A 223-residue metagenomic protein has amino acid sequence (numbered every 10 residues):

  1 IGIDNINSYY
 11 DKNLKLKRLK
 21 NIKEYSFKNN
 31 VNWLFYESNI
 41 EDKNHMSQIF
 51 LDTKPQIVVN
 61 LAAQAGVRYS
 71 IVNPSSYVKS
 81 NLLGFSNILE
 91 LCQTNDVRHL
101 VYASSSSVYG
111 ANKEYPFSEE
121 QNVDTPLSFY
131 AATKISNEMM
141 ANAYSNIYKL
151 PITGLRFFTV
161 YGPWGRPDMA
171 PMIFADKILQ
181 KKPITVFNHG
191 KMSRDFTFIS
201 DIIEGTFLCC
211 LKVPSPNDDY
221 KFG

Functional and structural regions predicted by a protein language model:
I1-V160, S200-K212: N-terminal Rossmann-like NAD(P)+-binding domain of SDR-like oxidoreductases, especially those catalyzing
D11-L14, R166, A170: Short acidic-hydrophobic sequence patches enriched in Asp/Glu that either
D96-L100, K149-P151, P183, H189 (+1 more regions): Active-site loop of short-chain dehydrogenase/reductase
Y115-P116, P167-A175: A glycine/serine/threonine-rich, flexible loop-to-helix segment that serves as the NAD(P) cofactor-binding "lid"
E120-N122, R156-F158, F187-M192, K221-G223: Short linear capping/connector segments at secondary-structure termini
L127, F157-D168, N188-S200: Glycine-rich "substrate-gating" loop/helix at the edge of Rossmann-like oxidoreductase active sites
M172-T185, R194-G223: Alpha-helical substrate-binding/gating segment
